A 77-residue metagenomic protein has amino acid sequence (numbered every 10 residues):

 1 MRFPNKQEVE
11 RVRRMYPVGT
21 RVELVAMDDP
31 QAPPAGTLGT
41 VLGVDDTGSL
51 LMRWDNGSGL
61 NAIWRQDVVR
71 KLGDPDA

Functional and structural regions predicted by a protein language model:
M1-A77: Basic/aromatic-rich interaction segments and small domains that mediate binding to polyanionic partners
